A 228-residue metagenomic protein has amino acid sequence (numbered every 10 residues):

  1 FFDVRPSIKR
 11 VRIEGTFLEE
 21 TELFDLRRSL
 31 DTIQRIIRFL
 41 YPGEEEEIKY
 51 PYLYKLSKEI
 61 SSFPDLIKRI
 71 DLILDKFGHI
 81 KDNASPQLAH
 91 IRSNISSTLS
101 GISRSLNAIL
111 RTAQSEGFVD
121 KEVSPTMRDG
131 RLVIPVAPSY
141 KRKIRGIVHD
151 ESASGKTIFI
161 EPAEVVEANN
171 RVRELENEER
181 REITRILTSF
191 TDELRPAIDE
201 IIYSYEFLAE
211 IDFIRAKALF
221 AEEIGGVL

Functional and structural regions predicted by a protein language model:
F1-Q87, I91, A197-E200, S204-E210 (+3 more regions): Conserved amphipathic alpha-helical "coupling/scaffold" segments that transmit conformational changes between domains
R12, Y41, L106, L110-A113 (+5 more regions): Coiled-coil heptad-register positions
S62-G78, E167-T188: Extended, charged coiled-coil "arm/hinge" scaffolds of SMC/Rad50-like chromosome-maintenance ATPases and other large
F77-I91, E151-T157, V172, L187-A197: Short hinge/gating elements
H90-Y140: Extended, Lys/Arg-enriched charged tracts that mediate electrostatic binding to polyanionic substrates
A113-R131, L194, I198-Y205, F220-L228: Glycine/charge-rich, flexible interdomain linkers and switch-proximal surface loops that mediate coupling
V123-S124, R128-F159, N169: SMC-family hinge/dimerization module
N177-E210: Non-transmembrane, heptad-repeat alpha-helical coiled-coil rod segments that act as dimerization/spacing scaffolds
